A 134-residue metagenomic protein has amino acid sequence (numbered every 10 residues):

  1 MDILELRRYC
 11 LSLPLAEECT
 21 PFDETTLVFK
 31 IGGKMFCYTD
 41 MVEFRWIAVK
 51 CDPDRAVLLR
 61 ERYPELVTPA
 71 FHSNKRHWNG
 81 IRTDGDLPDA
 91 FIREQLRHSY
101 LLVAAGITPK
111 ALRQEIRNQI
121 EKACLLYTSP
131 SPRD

Functional and structural regions predicted by a protein language model:
D2-P14: Amphipathic alpha-helical segments
E5, T20-W78, D86: Short, conserved beta-strand/beta-arch hydrophobic-aromatic motifs that form part of recognition grooves or interface
S12, L58-E65, R97-L101, A105: Short, intrinsically disordered, mixed-charge
K75-R117: Well-ordered alpha/beta subsegment
K122-L126: Short, low-order "capping/linker" segments at domain edges
Y127-D134: Conserved small/polar residues in nucleotide/adenosyl-binding loops
